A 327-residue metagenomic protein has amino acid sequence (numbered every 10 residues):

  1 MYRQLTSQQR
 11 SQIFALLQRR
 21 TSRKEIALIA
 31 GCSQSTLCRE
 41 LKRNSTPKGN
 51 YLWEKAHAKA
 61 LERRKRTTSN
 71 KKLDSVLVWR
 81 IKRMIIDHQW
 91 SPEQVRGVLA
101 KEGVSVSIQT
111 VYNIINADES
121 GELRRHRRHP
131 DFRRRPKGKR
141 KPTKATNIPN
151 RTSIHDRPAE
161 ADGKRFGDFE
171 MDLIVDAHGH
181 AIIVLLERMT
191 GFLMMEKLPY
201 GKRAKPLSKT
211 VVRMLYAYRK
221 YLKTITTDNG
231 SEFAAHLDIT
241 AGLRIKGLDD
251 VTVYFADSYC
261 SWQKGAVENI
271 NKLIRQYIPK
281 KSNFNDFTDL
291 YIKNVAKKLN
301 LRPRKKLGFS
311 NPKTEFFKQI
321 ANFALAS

Functional and structural regions predicted by a protein language model:
M1-Q89, E93, V98: Short, basic alpha-helical/linker "hinge" immediately adjacent to a nucleic-acid-recognition surface
I13, L37, I81, V95 (+8 more regions): Mobile genetic element proteins and their domesticated derivatives, centered on retroelements and DNA transposons
K55-K59, V106-A161: Basic, flexible linker segments flanking DNA-binding modules in nucleic acid-interacting mobile-element proteins
F166-V175: Two-metal-ion RNase H-like nuclease active-site motif
I174-M194: Short conserved beta-strand segments at catalytic cores or DNA/RNA-binding microdomains of nucleic-acid binding
V175-H178, M195-R219: Active-site beta-loop-alpha junctions of metal-dependent nucleic acid enzymes, especially the RNase H-like/DDE
T227-N229, A234-L237, L243, T252-Q276 (+1 more regions): RNase H-like two-metal-ion nuclease catalytic core shared by retroviral integrases and related mobile-element nucleases
K280-S327: C-terminal domain-tail junction helix/linker
